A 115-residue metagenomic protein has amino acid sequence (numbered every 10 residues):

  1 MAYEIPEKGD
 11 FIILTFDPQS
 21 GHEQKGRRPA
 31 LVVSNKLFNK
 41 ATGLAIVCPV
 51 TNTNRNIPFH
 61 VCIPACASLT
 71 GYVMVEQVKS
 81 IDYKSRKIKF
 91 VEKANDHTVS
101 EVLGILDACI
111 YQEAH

Functional and structural regions predicted by a protein language model:
M1-H115: Conserved functional hotspots at enzyme active or ligand-binding sites that engage polyanionic ligands
